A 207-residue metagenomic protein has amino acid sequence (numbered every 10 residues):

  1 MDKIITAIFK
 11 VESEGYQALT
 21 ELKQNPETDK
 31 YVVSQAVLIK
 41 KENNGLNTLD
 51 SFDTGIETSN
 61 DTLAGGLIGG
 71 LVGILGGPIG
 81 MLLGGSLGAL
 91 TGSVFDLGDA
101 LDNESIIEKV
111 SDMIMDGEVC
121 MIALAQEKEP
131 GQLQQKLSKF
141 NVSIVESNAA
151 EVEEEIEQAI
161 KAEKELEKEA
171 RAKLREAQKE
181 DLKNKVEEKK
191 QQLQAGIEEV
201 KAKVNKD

Functional and structural regions predicted by a protein language model:
M1-Q35, P130-G131, S138, A149 (+1 more regions): Terminal export/targeting leaders at protein ends
I8-F9, A123-A125: Short beta-strand segments
K10-L71: Add "or lipid-surface remodeling" -> "...that mediate pore formation, membrane permeabilization, membrane fusion
E42, M115-G117, K139: Short flexible coil/turn linkers enriched for glycine and charged/polar residues that connect secondary-structure
G55-L101: Short, low-complexity, glycine-enriched hydrophobic/amphipathic alpha-helices that associate with lipid bilayers
S86-L124: Membrane-engaging insertion elements
S111, Q126, Q132-Q135: Conserved, surface-exposed functional patches that form binding/active-site neighborhoods
L124, L137-E151: Terminal membrane-proximal soluble interaction domains of membrane-associated proteins
